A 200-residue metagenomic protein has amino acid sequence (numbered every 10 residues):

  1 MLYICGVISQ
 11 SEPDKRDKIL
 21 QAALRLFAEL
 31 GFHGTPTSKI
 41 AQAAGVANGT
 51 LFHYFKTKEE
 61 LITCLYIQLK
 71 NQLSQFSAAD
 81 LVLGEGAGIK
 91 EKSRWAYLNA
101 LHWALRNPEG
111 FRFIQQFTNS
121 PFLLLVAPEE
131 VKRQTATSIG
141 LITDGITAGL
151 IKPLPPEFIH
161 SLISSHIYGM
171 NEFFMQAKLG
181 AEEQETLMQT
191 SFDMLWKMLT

Functional and structural regions predicted by a protein language model:
M1-D14, K18: N-terminal intrinsically disordered/low-complexity leader segments
K15, K58, L65, L69 (+7 more regions): Hydrophobic/aromatic residues within well-ordered alpha-helical segments
K18, L26-E60, C64: Helix-turn-helix
A22-L26, W103: Short amphipathic alpha-helical elements of helix-turn-helix/winged-helix folds
C64, A78-R106, H160-I163: Hydrophobic alpha-helical connector segments
N71-A78, L123-L150, E157-S161: Amphipathic alpha-helical packing segments from all-alpha helical-bundle domains
A78-L81, Q115-F122, A177: Short linear capping/connector segments at secondary-structure termini
R112, Q116, T147-D193: Hydrophobic/aromatic-rich alpha-helical bundle segments in the mid-to-C-terminal region
